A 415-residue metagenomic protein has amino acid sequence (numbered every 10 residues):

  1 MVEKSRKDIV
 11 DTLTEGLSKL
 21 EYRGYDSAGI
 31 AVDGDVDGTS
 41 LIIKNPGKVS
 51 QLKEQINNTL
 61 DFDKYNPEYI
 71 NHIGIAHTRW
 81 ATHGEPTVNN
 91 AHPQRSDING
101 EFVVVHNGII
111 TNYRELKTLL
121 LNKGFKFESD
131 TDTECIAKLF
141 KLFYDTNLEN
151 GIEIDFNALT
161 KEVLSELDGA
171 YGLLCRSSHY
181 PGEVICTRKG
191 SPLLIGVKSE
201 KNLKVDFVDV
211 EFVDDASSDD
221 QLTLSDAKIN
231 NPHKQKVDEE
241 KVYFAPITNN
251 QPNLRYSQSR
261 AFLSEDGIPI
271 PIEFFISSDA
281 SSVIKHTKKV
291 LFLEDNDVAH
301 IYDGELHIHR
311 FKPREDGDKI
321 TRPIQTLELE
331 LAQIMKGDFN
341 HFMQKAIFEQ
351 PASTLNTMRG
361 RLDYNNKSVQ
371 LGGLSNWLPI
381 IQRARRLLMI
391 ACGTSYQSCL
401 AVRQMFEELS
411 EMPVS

Functional and structural regions predicted by a protein language model:
M1-K336, N340-M343, A352-L388: Conserved short alpha-helical segments that host acidic/polar catalytic motifs at enzyme active sites
L374, Q382-S415: Glycine-rich phosphate-binding loops that contact phosphosugars or nucleotide phosphates
